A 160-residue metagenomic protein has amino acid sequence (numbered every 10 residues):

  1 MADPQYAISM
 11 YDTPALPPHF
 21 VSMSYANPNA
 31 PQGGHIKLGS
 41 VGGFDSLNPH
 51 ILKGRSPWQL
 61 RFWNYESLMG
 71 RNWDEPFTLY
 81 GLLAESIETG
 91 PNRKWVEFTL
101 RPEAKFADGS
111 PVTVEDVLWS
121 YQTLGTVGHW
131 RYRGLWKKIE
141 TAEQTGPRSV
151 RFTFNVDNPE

Functional and structural regions predicted by a protein language model:
A2-N92, T99, Q122: N-terminal lobe/hinge region of extracytoplasmic solute-binding protein
A15, W63, L82, V112 (+3 more regions): Extracytoplasmic/secreted proteins, especially bacterial periplasmic and envelope-associated proteins
K37, T113-S120, P147, R151-T153: Alpha-helical secondary-structure segments
G42-S46, E103-K105, W119, L124-V127 (+1 more regions): Solvent-exposed loop/turn segments at secondary-structure junctions within structured extracellular/periplasmic domains
G90-K94, G146-R148: Residue-level recognition of beta-strand termini and adjacent short loop/turns
F98, F106: Glycine-rich active-site/cofactor-binding loop and its immediate structural neighborhood
G134-E160: Surface-exposed binding/hinge segments that line and control ligand-binding clefts or catalytic entry sites
